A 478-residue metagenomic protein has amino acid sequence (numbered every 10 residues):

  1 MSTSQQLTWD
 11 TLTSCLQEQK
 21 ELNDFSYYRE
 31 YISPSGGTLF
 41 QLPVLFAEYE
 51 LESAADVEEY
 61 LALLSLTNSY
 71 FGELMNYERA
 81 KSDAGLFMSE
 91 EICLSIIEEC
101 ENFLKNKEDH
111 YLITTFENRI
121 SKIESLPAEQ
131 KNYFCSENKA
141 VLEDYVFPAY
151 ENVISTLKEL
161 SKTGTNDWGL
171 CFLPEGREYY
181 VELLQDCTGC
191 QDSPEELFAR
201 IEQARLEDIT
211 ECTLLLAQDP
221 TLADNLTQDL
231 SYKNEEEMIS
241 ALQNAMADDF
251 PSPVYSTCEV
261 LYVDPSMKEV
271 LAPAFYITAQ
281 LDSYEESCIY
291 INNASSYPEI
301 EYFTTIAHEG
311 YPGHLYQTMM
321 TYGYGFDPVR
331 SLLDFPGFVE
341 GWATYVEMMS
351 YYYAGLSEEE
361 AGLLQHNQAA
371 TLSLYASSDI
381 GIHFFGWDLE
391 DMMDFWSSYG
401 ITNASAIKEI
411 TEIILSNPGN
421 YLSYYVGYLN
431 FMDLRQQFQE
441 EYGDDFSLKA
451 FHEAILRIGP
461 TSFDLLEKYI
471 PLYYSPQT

Functional and structural regions predicted by a protein language model:
M1-T478: N-terminal maturation segment of proteins
